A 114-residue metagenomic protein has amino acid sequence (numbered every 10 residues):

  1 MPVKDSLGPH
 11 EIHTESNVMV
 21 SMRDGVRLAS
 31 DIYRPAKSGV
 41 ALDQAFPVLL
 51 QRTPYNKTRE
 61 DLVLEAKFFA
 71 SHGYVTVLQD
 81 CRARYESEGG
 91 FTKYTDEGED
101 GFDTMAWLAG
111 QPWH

Functional and structural regions predicted by a protein language model:
P2-Q44: N-terminal cap/lid segment of alpha/beta-hydrolase-fold proteins
K4, P35-G110: Cap/lid segment of the alpha/beta-hydrolase catalytic domain
P112-H114: Alpha/beta-hydrolase fold nucleophile elbow
